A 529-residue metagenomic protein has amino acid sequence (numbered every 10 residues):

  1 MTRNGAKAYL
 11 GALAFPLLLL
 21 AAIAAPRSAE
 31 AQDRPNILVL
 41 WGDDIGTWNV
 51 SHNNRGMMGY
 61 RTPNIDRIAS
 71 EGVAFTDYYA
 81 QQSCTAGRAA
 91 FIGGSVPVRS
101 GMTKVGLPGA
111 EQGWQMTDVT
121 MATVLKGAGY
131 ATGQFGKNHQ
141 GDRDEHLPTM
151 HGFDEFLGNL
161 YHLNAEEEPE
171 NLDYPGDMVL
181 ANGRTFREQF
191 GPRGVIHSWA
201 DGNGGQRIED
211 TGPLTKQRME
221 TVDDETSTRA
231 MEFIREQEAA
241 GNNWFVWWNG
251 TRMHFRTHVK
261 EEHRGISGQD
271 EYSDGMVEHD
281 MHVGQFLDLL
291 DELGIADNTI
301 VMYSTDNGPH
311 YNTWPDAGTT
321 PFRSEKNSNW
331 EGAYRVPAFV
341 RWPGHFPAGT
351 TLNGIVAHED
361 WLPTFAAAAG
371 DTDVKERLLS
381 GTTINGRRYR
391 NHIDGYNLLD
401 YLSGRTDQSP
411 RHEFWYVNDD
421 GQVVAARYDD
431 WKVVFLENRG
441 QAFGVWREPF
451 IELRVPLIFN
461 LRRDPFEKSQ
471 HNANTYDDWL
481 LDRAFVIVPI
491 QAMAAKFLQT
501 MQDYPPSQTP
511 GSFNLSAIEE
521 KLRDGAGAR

Functional and structural regions predicted by a protein language model:
M1-F15, A25: Bacterial N-terminal signal peptides that target proteins for export
L17-A21, A29-P456, P465-E467, N472-R529: Formylglycine-dependent sulfatase
